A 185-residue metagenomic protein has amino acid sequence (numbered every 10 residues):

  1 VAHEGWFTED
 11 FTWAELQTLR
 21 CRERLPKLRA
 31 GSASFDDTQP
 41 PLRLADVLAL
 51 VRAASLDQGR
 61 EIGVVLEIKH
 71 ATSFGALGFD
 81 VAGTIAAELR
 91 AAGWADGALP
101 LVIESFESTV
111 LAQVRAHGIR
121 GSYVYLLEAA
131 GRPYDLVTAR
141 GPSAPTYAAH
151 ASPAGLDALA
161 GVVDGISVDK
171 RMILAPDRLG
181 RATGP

Functional and structural regions predicted by a protein language model:
V1-L156, V162-I173: Metal-dependent phosphodiesterase/phospholipase catalytic core, i.e., the His/Asp/Glu-rich active-site region
R178, A182-P185: C-terminal soluble interaction/assembly domains
